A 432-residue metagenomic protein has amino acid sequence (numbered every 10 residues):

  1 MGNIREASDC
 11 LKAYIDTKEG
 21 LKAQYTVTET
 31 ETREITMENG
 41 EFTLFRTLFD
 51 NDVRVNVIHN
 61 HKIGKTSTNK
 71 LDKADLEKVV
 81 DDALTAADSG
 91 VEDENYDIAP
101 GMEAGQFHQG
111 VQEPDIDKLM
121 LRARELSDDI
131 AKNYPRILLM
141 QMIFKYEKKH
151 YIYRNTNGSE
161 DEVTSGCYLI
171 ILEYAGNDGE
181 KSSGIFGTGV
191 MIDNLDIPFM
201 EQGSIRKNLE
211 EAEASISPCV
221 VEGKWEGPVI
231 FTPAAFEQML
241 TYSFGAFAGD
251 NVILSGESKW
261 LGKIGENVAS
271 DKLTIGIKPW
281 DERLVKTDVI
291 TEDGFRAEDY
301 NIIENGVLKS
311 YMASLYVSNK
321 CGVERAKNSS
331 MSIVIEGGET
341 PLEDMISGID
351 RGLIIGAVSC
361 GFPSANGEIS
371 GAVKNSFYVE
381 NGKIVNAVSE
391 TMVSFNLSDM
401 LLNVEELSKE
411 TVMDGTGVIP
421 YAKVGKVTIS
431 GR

Functional and structural regions predicted by a protein language model:
I4-A13, E19-E34, A74-V163, D196-E237: Acidic low-complexity segments
A13-I15, F42-R46, S127-N133, R154-V163 (+9 more regions): A generic local secondary-structure boundary/capping motif
L21-V53, M140-E160, E292, R351-V373: Structured beta-strand/loop patches that form or line metal/cofactor-binding pockets in enzymes
T32-D88: N-terminal alpha-helical targeting/anchoring segments
I35-N39, K148-G166, K181-T188, M239-G245 (+4 more regions): Short acidic, glycine/serine/threonine-rich loops at helix termini
R46-H59, D161-M191, I302-E304, K374-N381: Short beta-strand elements
G249-A269: Amphipathic alpha-helical
K263-R432: Dual-mode signal for accessory low-complexity, basic/Gly-rich regions
